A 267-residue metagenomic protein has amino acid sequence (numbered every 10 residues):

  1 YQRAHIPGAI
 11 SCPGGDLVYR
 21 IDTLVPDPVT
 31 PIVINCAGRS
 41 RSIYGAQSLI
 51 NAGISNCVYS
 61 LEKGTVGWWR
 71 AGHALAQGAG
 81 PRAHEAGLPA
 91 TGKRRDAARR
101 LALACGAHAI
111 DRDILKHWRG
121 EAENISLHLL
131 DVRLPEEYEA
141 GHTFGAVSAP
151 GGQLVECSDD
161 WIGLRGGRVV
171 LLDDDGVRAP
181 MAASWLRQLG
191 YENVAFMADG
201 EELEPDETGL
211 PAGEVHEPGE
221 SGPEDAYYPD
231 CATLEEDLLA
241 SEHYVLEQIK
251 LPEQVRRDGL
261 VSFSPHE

Functional and structural regions predicted by a protein language model:
Y1-H128, V132-E267: Rhodanese-like catalytic fold shared by cysteine-dependent sulfurtransferases and DSP/PTP-type phosphatases
